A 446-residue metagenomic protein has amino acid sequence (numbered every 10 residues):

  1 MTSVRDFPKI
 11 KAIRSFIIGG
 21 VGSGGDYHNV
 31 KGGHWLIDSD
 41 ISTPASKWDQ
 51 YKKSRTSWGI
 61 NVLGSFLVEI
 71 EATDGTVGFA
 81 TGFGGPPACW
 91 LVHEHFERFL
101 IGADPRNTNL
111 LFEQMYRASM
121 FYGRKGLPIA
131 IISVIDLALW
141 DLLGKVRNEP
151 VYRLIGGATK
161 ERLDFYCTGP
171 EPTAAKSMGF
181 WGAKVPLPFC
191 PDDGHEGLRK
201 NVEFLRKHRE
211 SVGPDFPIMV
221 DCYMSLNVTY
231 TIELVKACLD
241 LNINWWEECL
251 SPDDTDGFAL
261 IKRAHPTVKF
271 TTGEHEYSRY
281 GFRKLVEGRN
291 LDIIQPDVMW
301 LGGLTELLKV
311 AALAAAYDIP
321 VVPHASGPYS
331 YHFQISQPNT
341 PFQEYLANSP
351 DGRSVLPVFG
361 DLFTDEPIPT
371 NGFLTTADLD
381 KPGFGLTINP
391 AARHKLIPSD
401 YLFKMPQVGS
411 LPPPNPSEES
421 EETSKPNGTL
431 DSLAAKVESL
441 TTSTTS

Functional and structural regions predicted by a protein language model:
R5-G25, N29-K53, G327-S446: Flexible C-terminal active-site loop/helix
I10, G75, F96, I135 (+8 more regions): Conserved, mostly hydrophobic/aromatic
D38, S54-T56, E71-V146, P414-E418: Metal- or metallocofactor-binding catalytic centers and their adjacent structured scaffolds across diverse enzyme
S46-W48, N242, D253-T375, L379-G383: Shared catalytic-loop signature of beta/alpha-barrel
W58-V62: Short loop/turn motifs at secondary-structure junctions and domain boundaries
F66-A72, P367-P369: Short beta-strand elements
G156-I261, H265: Metal-dependent enolase-superfamily TIM-barrel catalytic cores that perform enediolate-based chemistry
